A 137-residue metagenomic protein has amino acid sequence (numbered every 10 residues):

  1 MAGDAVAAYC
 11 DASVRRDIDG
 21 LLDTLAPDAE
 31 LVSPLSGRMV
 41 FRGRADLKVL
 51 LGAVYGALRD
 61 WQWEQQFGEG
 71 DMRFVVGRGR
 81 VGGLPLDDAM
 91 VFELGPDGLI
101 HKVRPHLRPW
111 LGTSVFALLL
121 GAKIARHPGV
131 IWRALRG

Functional and structural regions predicted by a protein language model:
M1-G137: C-terminal and inter-domain tail/linker signature
